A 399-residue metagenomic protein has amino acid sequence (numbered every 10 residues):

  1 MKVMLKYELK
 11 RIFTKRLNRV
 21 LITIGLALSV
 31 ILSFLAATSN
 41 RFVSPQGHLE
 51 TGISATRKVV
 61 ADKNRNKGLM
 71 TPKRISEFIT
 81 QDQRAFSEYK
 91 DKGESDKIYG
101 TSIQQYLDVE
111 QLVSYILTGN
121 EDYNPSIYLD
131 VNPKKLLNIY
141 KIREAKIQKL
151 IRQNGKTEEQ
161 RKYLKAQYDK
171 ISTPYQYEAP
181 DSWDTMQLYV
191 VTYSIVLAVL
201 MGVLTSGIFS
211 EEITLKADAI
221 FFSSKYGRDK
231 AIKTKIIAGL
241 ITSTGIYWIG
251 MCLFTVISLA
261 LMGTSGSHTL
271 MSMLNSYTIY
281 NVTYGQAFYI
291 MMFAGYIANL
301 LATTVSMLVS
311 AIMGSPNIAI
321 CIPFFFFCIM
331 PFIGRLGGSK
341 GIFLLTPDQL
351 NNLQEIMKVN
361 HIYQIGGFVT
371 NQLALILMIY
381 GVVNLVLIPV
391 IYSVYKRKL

Functional and structural regions predicted by a protein language model:
M1-R19: Aromatic- and glycine-rich beta-strand/loop motifs that create alpha-glucan
E8, L308-I312, I379-L399: Junction motif at the cytosolic side of a transmembrane helix
L17, G227-R228, S315-I320: Membrane-helix interface segments
I22-G25, K235, P323: Residue-level recognition of transmembrane alpha-helices in multi-pass small-molecule transporters/permeases
A27-I79, K135-E212, K233-I312, M357-L373 (+1 more regions): Secretory targeting signals
L35, M313-Q349: Transmembrane helix segments
A55-I151: N-terminal accessory alpha/beta regions
T205-I220, S224, R228: Transmembrane helix boundary and interhelical loop/hinge segments in multi-pass membrane proteins
